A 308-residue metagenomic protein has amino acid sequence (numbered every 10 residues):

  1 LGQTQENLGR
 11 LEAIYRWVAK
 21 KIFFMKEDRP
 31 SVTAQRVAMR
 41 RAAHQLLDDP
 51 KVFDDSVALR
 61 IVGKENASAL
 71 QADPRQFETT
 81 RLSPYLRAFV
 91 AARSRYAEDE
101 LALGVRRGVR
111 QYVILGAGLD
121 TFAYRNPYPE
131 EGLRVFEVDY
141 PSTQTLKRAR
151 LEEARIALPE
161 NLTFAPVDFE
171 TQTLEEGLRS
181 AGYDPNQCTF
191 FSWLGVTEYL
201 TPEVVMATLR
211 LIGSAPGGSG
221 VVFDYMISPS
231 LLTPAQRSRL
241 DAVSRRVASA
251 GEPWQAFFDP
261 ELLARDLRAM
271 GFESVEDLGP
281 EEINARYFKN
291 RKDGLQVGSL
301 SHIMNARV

Functional and structural regions predicted by a protein language model:
Q3-Q5, Y15: Low-complexity, intrinsically disordered or signal/transmembrane-proximal segments
L11, V18-V113, A117-A165, E176 (+1 more regions): Rossmann-like AdoMet
V167-T173: Conserved acidic residues
S192: A conserved beta-strand element that flanks and buttresses the S-adenosyl-L-methionine
E198, M226-L231: Short "lid" loop at the C-terminus of a central beta-strand within the Rossmann-like core of SAM-dependent
Y199-L211: A short, conserved alpha-helix within the catalytic core of class I
P216-M226: Conserved beta-strand signature within the Rossmann-like core of class I S-adenosyl-L-methionine
P234-V308: Rossmann-like AdoMet/SAM-dependent catalytic core
